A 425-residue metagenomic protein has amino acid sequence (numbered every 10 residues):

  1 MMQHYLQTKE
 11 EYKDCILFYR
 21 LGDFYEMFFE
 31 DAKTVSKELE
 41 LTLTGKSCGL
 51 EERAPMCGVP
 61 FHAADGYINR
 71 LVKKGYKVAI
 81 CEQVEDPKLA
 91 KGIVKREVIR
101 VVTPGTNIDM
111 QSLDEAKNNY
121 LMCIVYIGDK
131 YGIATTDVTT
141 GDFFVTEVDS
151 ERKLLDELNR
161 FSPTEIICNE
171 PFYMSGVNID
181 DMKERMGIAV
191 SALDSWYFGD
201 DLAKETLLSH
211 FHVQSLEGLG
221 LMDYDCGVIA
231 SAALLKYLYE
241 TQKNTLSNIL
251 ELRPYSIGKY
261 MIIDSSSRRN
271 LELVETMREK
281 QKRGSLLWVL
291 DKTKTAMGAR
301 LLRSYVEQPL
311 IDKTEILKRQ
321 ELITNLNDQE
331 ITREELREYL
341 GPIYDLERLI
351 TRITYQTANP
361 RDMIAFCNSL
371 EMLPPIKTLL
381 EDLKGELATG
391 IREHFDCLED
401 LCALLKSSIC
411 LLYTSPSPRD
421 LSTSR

Functional and structural regions predicted by a protein language model:
M1-N325, E338-T354, A358-S415: Charged catalytic and DNA/RNA-contacting regions of genome-maintenance and nucleic-acid-processing enzymes
N327-E330: Amphipathic alpha-helical "coupling" segments that flank catalytic cores
Y413-R425: Single conserved hydrophobic/aromatic residue that forms the stacking wall/gate of nucleotide- or nucleobase-binding
